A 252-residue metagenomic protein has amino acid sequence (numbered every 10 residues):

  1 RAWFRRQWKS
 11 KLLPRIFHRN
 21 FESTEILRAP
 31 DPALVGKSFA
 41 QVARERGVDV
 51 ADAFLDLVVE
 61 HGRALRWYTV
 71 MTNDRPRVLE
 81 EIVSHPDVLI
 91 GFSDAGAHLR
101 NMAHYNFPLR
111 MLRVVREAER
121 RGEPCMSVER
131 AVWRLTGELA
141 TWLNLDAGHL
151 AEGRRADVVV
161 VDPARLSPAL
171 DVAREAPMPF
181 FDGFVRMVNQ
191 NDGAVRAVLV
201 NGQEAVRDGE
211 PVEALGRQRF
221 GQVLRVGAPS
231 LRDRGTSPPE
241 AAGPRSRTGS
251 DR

Functional and structural regions predicted by a protein language model:
R1-C125, A164: Active-site neighborhoods of metal-dependent hydrolases
G47, D94, L112, A131 (+4 more regions): Hydrophobic, well-ordered secondary-structure elements that form the walls of internal hydrophobic environments
E60-L65, A97-N101, T141-W142, L166-A169 (+2 more regions): Flexible loop/turn segments at secondary-structure boundaries
L65-N73, L79, M126-R130, A140-P177: Acidic, glycine-enriched loop/beta-strand segments at the rims of small-molecule binding/catalytic pockets
E81-V88, F107, V160-Q218: C-terminal cap of metal-dependent C-N hydrolases
V206-G243, R252: Intein/HINT protein-splicing elements and their conserved insertion hotspots or analogous self-processing inserts
T248-S250: Short, intrinsically disordered C-terminal tails of secreted or membrane-associated proteins
